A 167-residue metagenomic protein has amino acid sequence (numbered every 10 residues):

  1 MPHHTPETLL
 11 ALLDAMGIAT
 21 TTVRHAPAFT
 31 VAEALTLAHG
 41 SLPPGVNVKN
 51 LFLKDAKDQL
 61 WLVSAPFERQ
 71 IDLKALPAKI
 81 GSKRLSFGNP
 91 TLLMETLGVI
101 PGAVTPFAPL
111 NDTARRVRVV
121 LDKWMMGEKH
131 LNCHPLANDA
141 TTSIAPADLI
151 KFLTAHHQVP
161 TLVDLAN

Functional and structural regions predicted by a protein language model:
M1-N167: Extended, low-hydrophobicity, polar/charged segments
